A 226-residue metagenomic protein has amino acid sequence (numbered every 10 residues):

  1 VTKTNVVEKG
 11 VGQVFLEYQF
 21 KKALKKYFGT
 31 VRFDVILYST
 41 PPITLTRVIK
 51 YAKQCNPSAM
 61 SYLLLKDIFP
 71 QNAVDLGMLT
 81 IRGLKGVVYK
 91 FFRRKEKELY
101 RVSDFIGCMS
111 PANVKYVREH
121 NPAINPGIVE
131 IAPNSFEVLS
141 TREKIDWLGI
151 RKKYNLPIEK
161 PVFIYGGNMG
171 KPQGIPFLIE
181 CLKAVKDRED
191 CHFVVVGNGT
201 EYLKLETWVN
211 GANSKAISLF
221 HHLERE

Functional and structural regions predicted by a protein language model:
V1-Y27: A conserved catalytic-core segment of Leloir-type glycosyltransferases
T2-E8, V31, A59-R93, L139: Acceptor-binding helix/loop patch of EC 2.4 sugar-transfer enzymes, predominantly nucleotide-sugar-dependent
K9, L24-L45, Q54-L64: Short N-terminal targeting/anchoring amphipathic segment
K85-G149, L219-H221: Donor nucleotide-sugar binding/catalytic pocket of nucleotide-sugar-dependent glycosyltransferases
N134-S135, Y165-G170, N198, H221-H222: Conserved donor-binding loops in enzymes that form glycosidic bonds
S140, N168-I175, R188, Y202: A short, basic/aromatic alpha-helical/loop segment that forms part of the nucleotidyl-sugar donor-binding site
R151, P157-Q173, I179-K183, V194: Conserved donor-binding/catalytic core segment of Leloir-type glycosyltransferases
K186-D190, G197, L203-E226: Nucleotide-activated donor-binding/catalytic signature segment of Leloir-type glycosyltransferases, i.e., the conserved
